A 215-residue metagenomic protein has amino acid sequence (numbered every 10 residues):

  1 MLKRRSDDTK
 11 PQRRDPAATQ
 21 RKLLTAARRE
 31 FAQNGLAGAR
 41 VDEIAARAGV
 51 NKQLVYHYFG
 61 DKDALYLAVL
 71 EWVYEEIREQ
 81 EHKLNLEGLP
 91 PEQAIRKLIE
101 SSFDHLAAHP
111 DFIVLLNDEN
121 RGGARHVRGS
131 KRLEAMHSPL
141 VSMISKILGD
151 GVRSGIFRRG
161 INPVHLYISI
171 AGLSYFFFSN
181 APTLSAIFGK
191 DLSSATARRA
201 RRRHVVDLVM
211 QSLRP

Functional and structural regions predicted by a protein language model:
M1-K10, S101-D104, A108, S138-S154 (+1 more regions): C-terminal peripheral helix-coil segments that are non-catalytic and often amphipathic
K10, V69-L98, R128, E134-A135 (+1 more regions): Amphipathic alpha-helical linker/stalk segments
K22, A26, E30-A64, A68: Helix-turn-helix
Q33-A37, G88, H109, S154: Short coil/turn segments at alpha/beta junctions that flank glycine-rich nucleotide-binding fingerprints
H82-V114, E134-H137, V141, P163-Y167 (+1 more regions): Hydrophobic alpha-helical connector segments
A94, A107-K131, A181-F188: Amphipathic alpha-helical segments used for helix-helix packing
